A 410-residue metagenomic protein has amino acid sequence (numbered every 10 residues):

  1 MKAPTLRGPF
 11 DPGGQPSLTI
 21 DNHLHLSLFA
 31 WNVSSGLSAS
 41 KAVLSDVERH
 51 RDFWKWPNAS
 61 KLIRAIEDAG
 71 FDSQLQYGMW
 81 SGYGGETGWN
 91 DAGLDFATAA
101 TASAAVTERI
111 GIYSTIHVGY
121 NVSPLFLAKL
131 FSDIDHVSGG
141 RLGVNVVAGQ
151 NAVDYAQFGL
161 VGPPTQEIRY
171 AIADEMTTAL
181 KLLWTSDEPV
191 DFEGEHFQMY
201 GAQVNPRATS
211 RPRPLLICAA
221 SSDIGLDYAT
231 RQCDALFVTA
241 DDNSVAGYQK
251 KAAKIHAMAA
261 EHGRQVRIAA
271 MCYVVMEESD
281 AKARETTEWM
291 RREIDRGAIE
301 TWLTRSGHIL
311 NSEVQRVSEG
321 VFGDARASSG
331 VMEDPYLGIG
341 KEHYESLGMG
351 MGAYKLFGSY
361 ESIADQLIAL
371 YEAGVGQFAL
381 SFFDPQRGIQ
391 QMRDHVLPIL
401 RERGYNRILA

Functional and structural regions predicted by a protein language model:
K2-S40, D68, Q166-S210, N243-Y371 (+1 more regions): An alpha-helical appendage that flanks or caps ligand/catalytic pockets
K2-V106, E167, R207-P214: N-terminal beta1-alpha1-beta2 module of alpha/beta enzyme domains
L18-D21, R64-D68, A100-R109, F131 (+4 more regions): Acidic (Asp/Glu)-rich catalytic clusters
L24-A30, Q74-Q76, I112-S114, L142-V146 (+4 more regions): Hydrophobic faces of well-ordered beta-strands that scaffold small-molecule active sites in alpha/beta enzyme cores
L26, I66, G70, S103 (+8 more regions): Conserved, mostly hydrophobic/aromatic
K41-P57, T115-L125, V161-P163, S210-D223 (+2 more regions): Active-site mouth loops of central-metabolism enzymes
T87-Y113, I172, A257-M258, H262 (+1 more regions): Alpha-helix-loop-beta-strand connector modules within alpha/beta enzyme cores
N121-V153: Hydrophobic or amphipathic alpha-helical targeting/insertion segments
